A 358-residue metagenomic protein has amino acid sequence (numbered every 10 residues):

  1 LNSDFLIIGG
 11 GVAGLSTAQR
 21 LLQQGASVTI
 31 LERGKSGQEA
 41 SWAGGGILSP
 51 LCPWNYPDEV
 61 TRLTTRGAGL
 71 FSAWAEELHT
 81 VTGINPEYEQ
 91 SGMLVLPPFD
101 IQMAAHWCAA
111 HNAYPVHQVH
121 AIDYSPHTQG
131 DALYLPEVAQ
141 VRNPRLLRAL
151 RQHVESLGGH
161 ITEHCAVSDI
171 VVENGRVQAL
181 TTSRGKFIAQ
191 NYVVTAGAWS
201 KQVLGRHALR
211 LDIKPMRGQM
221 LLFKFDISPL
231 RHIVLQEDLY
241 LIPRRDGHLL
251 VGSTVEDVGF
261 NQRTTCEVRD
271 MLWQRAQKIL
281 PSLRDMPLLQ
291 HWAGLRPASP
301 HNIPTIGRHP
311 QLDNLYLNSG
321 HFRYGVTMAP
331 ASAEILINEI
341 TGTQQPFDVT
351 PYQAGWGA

Functional and structural regions predicted by a protein language model:
S3-T29: N-terminal Rossmann-like FAD-binding beta1-loop-alpha1 element of flavoenzymes
Q19-Q24, G46-I47, I84-E89, F187 (+2 more regions): Active-site substrate-recognition segment that forms the wall of the catalytic cavity or substrate channel
L22-G44: Glycine-rich FAD pyrophosphate-binding loop
I47-S125, Q129-G130, R275-Q277: Dinucleotide-binding Rossmann-like beta1-alpha1 core, especially the glycine-rich loop that anchors the ADP
R62-T65, F99-I101, L133-Q152, R263-V268 (+1 more regions): Short beta-strand to alpha-helix junction loop
L133-N191, K201: Helical element adjacent to the flavin cofactor pocket in flavoenzyme catalytic cores
L280-A358: C-terminal catalytic lobe of FAD-dependent flavoproteins
